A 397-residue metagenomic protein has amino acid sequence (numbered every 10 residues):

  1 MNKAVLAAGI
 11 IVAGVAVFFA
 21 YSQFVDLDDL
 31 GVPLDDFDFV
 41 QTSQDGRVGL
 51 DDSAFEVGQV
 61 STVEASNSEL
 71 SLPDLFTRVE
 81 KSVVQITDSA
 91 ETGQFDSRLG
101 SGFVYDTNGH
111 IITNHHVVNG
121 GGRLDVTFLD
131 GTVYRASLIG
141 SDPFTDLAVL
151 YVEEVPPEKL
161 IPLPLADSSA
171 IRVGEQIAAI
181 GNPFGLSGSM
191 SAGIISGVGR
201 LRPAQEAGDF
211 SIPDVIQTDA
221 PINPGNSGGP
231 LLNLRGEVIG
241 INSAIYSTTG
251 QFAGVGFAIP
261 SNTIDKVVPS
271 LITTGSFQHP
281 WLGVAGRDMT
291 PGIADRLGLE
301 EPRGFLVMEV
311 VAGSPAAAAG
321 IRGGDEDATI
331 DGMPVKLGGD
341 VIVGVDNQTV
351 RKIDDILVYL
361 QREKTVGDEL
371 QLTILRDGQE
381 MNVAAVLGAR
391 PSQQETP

Functional and structural regions predicted by a protein language model:
N2-A7, F19-R303, M308-A312, I353-Q361 (+4 more regions): Serine-dependent protease modules
I10-F18: Hydrophobic alpha-helical membrane-embedded or membrane-associated segments
I111-I112, A319-D354: Conserved PDZ fold ligand-binding element
L271, A312-G323: Eukaryotic tandem repeat interaction scaffolds
